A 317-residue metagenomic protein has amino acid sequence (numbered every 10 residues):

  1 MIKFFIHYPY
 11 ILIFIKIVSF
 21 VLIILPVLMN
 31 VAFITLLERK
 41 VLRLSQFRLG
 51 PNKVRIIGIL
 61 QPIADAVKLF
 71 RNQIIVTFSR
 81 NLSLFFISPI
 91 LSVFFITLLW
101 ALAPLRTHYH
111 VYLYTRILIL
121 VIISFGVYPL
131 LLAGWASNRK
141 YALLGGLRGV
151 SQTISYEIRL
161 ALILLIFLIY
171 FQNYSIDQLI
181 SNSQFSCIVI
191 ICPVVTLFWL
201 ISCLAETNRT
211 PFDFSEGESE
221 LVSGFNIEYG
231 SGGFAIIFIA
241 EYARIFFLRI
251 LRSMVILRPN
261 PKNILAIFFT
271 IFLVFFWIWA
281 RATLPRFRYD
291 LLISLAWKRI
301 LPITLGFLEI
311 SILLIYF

Functional and structural regions predicted by a protein language model:
M1-F317: Core, highly hydrophobic multi-pass alpha-helical transmembrane subunits of bioenergetic inner membranes
